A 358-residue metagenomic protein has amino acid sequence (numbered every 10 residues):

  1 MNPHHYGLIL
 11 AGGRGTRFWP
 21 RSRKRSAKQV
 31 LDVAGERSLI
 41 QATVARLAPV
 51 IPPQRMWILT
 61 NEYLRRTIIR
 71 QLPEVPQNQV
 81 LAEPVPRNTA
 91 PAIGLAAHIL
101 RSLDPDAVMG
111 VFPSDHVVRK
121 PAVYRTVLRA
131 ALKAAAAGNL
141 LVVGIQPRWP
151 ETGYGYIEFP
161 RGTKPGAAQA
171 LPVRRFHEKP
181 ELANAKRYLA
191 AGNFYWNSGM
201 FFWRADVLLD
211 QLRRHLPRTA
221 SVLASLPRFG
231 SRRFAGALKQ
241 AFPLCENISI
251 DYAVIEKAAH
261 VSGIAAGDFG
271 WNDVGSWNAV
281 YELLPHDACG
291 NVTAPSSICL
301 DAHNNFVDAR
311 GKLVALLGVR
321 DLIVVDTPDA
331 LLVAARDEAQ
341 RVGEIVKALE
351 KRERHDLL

Functional and structural regions predicted by a protein language model:
M1-H4, A205-L358: Left-handed beta-helix
M1-I9, T16-A27, D32-V123, R129 (+3 more regions): Conserved N-terminal catalytic core of the sugar/cofactor nucleotidyltransferase
P3-Y6, P53-Q54, P76-Q77, D104-A107 (+10 more regions): Short coil/turn connectors at secondary-structure junctions
G35, A45, P49-P52, P73 (+12 more regions): Generic secondary-structure signature for well-ordered alpha-helical cores
I40, A96, D115, I157 (+3 more regions): Residue-level signal for inorganic ion chemistry
P86-P91, W149-E151, L182-N184, W271: A short acidic, often aromatic-flanked loop/helix-cap motif at beta-alpha or helix-coil junctions that lines enzyme
M109, R174, N193, M200-F201 (+3 more regions): A residue-level structural signature of the nucleotidyltransferase/glycosyltransferase Rossmann-like core
K120-F242, S262, R336: Conserved core of the sugar-phosphate nucleotidyltransferase
